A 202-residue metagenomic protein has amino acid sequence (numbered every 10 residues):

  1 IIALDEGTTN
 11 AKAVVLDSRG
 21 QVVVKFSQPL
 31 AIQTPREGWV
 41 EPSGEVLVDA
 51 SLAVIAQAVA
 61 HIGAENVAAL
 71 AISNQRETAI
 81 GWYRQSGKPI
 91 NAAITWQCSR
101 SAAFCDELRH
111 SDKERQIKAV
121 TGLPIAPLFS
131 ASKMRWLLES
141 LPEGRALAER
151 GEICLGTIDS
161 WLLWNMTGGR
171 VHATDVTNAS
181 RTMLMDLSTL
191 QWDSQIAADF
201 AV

Functional and structural regions predicted by a protein language model:
I1-N91, A119, A198: N-terminal glycine/serine-rich phosphate-binding loop of ATP-dependent small-molecule kinases, especially carbohydrate
E6-T8, R19, K118-V202: Gly/Ser/Thr-rich active-site cleft segment
T34-G38, A103-E107, L184-D186: Short, charged, surface-exposed secondary-structure boundary motifs
E41, E45-V48, L52, S99-A102 (+4 more regions): Electropositive phosphate-/nucleotide-binding environments in soluble metabolic enzymes
L52-I55, C105-D106, R135-L138: Short, well-ordered alpha-helical packing segments
V59-H61, H110-R115: Conserved FAD-binding subdomain of flavin-dependent enzymes
V59-W96, P124-S130, L163-D186: Short beta-strand-loop/turn "lid" adjacent to the catalytic site in phosphate-handling enzymes
I94-S111: Short alpha-helix plus adjacent loop in nuclease-associated cores
